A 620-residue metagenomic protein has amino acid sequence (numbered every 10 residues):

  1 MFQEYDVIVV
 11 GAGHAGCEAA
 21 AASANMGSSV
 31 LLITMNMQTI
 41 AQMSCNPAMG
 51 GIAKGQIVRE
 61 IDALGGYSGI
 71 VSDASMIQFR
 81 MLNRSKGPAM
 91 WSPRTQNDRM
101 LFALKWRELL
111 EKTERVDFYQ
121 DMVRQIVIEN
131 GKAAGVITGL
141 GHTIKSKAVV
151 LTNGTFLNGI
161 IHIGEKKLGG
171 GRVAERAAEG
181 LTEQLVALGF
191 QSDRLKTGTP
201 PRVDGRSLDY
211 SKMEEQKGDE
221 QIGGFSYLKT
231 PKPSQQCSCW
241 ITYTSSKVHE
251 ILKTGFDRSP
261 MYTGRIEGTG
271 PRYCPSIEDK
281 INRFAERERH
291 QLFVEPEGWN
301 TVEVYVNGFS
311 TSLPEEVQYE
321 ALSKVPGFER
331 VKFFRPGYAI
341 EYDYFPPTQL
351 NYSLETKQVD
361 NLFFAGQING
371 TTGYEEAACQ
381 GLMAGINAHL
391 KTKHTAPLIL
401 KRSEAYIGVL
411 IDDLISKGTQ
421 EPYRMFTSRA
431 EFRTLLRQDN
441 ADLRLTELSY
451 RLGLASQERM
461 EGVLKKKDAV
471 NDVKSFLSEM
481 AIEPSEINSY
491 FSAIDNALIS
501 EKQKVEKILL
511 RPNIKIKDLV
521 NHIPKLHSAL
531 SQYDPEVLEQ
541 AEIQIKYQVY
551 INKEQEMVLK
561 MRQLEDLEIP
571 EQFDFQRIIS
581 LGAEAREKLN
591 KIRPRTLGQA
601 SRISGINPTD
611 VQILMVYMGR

Functional and structural regions predicted by a protein language model:
F2-A15: Beta1/beta-strand and adjacent pyrophosphate-binding region of the FAD-binding site in flavoprotein oxidoreductases
Q3-Y5, G139-A148: Core beta-strand elements of the Rossmann-like FAD/NAD(P) dinucleotide-binding domain in flavoenzyme oxidoreductases
V10, T143-G154: Short hydrophobic core segments
A21-Q125, L140, T152-R172, R176 (+3 more regions): Conserved N-terminal/central alpha/beta ligand/cofactor-binding core
N36, K54, T182-Y319, G327 (+5 more regions): An anion/pyrophosphate-binding glycine-rich loop and adjacent beta-alpha core in soluble alpha-beta enzymes
V127-T143: Conserved beta-strand-loop-beta-strand element in the redox core of flavoprotein oxidoreductases
Y305-T371, I399-D412, D534-K588, R593: A glycine-rich dinucleotide-binding beta-alpha-beta segment and adjacent secondary-structure elements that constitute
R429, L435, T446-Q612, V616-R620: Extended, charge-enriched "interface" segments that sit outside catalytic cores
